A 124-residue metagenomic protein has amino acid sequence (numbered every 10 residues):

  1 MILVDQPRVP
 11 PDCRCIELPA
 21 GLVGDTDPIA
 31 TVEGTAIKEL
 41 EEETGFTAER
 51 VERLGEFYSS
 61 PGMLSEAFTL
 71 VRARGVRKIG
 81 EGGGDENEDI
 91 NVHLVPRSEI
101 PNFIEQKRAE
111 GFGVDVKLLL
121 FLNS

Functional and structural regions predicted by a protein language model:
M1-D5, T44, V95: Generic low-polarity alpha-helical segments
M1-K38, V76, G84-I90: Conserved Nudix-box catalytic region and its N-terminal flanking loop in Nudix hydrolases and closely related
P7, A73-K78, R97-S98: Short loop segments at secondary-structure junctions
R14, R53, F57, P61-L64 (+2 more regions): Nudix hydrolase/Nudix homology domain
A20, E42, L118-L120: Hydrophobic side chains within alpha-helical segments
A30-R74, E81, E86-E88: A contiguous pocket-lining binding segment that forms or flanks enzyme active sites
I79-G82, F103: Short active-site-adjacent structural elements
